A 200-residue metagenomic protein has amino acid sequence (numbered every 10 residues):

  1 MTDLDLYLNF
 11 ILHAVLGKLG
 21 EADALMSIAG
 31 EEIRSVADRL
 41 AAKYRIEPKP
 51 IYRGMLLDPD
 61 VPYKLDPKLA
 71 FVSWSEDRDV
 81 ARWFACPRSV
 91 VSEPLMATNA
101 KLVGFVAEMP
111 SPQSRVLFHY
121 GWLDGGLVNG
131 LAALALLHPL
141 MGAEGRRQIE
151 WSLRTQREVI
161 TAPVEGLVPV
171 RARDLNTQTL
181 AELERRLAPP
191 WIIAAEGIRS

Functional and structural regions predicted by a protein language model:
M1-E47, L65-L69, R78-S200: Conserved NAD+-utilizing ADP-ribose enzyme module
P48-D58: Short hydrophobic beta-strand segments
D60-P62: Short, solvent-exposed loop/turn elements at domain surfaces
